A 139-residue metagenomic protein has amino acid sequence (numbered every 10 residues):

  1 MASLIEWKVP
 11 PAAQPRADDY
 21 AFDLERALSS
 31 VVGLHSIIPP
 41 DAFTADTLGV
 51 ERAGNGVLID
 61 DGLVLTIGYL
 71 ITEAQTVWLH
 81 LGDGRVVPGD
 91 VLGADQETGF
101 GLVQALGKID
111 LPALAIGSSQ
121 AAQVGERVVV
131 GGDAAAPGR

Functional and structural regions predicted by a protein language model:
M1-V57, V64-L70, T76, Q123-G131: N-terminal activation segment of mature serine protease catalytic domains
A27-V31, T98, L111: Sequence-level motif detector for i,i+2 pairs with an aromatic at +2
A53, D60-F100, A105-D110, S119 (+1 more regions): Catalytic-histidine neighborhood of serine endopeptidases, predominantly the chymotrypsin-like S1/PA family
G101, P112, E126-V128: Generic beta-strand structural signal
A136-R139: Short, Lys/Arg- and Gly-enriched loop/turn segments at beta-strand edges
